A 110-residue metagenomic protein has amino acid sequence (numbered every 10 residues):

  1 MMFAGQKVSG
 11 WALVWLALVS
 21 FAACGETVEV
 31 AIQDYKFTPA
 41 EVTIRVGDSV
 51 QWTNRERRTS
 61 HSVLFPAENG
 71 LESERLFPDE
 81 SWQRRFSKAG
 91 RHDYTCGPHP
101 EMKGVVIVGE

Functional and structural regions predicted by a protein language model:
F3-G5, W15, S20-E110: Extracytoplasmic copper-binding redox domains, predominantly the cupredoxin/blue-copper superfamily
